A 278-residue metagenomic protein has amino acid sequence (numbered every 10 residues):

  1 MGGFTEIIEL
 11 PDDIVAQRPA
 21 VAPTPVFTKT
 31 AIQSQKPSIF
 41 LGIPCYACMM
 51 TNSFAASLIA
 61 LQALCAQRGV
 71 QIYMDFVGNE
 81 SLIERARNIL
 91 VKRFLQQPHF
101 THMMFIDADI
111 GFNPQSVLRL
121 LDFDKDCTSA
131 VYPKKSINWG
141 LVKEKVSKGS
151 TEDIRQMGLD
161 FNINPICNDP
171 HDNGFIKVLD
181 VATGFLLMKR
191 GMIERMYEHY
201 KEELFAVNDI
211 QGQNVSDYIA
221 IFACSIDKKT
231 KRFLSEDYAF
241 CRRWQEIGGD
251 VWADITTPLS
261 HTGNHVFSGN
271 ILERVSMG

Functional and structural regions predicted by a protein language model:
G2-Q17, P25-K36, E198-G278: C-terminal catalytic/acceptor-binding lobe
G2-S81: N-proximal low-complexity "stem/linker" segments adjacent to membrane-targeting elements
S57-A60, I89, R119: Alpha-helical elements of Rossmann-like donor-binding domains used by nucleotide-donor carbohydrate transfer enzymes
I83-R87, D237: Conserved donor sugar-nucleotide recognition element shared by glycan-biosynthetic enzymes
N88-H102: Active-site nucleotide-sugar/metal-binding loop of Leloir-type enzymes
V91, N113-C224: Conserved catalytic core of nucleotide-sugar-dependent glycosyltransferases
F100-G111: Short beta-strand-to-loop acidic/aromatic patch adjacent to the donor-nucleotide binding site
H102, D126-C127, V251: Short, Asp-centered acidic motifs that coordinate Mg2+ and/or phosphate in catalytic or ligand-binding sites
